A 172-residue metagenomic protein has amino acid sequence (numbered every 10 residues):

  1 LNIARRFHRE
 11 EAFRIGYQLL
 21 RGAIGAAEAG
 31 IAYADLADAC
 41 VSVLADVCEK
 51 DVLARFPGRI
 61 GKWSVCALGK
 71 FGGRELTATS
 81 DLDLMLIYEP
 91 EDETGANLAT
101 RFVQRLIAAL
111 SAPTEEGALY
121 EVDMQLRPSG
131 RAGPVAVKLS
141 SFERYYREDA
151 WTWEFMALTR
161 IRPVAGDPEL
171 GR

Functional and structural regions predicted by a protein language model:
L1-R172: A nucleotide- and high-energy phosphate-metabolite-utilizing enzyme signature
